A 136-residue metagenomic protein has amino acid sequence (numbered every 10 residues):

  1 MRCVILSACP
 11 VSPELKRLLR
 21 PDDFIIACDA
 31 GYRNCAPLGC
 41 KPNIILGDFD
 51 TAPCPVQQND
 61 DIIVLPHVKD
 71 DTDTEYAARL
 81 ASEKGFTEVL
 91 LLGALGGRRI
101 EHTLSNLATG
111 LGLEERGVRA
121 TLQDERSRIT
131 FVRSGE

Functional and structural regions predicted by a protein language model:
M1-P55: N-terminal beta-strand-loop-alpha-helix module at the start of alpha/beta ligand-binding or catalytic domains
L6, I26-D29, G47, I63-V64 (+2 more regions): General beta-strand structural signal in soluble alpha/beta enzymes
D22-D23, P42, N59-D60, F86 (+1 more regions): Short, well-ordered alpha-helix to beta-strand connector turns
I62-K84: Short phosphate-binding loop-to-helix
A94-E101, R128-R133: Internal, active-site/partner-interface "lid" segment
I100-L111: Short Gly/Thr/Asp-enriched flexible loops that form oxyanion-binding sites at enzyme active sites
L111-E136: Class I SAM-dependent methyltransferase SAM-binding "motif I" and its flanking Rossmann-like core
